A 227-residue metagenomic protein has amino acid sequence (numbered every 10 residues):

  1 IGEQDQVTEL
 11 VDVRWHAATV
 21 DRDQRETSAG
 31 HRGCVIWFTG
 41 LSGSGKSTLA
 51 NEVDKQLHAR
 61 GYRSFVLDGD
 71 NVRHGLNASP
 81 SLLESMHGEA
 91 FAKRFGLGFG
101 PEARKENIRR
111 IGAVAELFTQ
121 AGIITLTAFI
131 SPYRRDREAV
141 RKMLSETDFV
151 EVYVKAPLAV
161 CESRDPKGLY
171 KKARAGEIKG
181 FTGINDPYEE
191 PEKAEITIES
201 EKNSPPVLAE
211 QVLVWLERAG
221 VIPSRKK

Functional and structural regions predicted by a protein language model:
I1-V35: Extreme N-terminal, non-catalytic leader segments that precede Walker-type/kinase nucleotide-binding cores
S42: The conserved Walker
K46: Conserved lysine of the Walker
N51-E116, Q120: Conserved substrate/cofactor phosphate-moiety recognition/catalytic segment in nucleotide-dependent phosphotransferases
R63, A121-T125, V150: Loop/turn-to-beta-strand initiation segments
E116-I123, K142-T147, Y188-P191: Conserved catalytic network of the ASCE P-loop NTPase/AAA+ motor domain
L126-P132, L144-R164, I198: Conserved phosphate-donor/acceptor-positioning beta-strand/loop module used by diverse small-molecule
K155-Q211, A219-K227: Small-molecule kinase domains that catalyze NTP-dependent phosphoryl transfer to phosphate-bearing small molecules
